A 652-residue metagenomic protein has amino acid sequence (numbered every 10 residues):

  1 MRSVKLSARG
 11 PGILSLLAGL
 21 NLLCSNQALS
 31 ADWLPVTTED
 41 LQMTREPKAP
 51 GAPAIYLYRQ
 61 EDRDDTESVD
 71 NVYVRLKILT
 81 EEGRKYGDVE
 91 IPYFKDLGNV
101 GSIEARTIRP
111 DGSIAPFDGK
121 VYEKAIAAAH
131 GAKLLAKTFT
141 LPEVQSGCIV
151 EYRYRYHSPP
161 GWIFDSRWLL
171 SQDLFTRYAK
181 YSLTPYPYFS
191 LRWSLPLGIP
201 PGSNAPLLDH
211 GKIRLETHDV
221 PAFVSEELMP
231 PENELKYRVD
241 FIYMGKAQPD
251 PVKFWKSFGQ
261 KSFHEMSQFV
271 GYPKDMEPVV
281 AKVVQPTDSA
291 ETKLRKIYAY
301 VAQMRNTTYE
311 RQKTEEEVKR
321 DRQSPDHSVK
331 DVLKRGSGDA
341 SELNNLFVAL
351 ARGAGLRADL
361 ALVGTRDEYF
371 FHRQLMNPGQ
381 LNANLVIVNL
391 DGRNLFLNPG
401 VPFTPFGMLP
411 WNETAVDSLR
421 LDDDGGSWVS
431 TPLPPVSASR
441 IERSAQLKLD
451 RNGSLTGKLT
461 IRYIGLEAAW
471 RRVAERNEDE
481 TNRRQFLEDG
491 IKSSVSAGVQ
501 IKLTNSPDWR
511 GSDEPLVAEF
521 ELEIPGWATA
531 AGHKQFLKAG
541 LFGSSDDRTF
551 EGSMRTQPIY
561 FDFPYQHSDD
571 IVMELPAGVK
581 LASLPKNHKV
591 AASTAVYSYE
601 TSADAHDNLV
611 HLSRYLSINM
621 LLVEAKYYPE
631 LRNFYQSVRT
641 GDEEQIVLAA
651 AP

Functional and structural regions predicted by a protein language model:
M1-R9: N-terminal secretory signal peptides that target proteins for export/translocation
P11-S25: Bacterial N-terminal signal peptides
L29-P652: A sensor for short, sequence-defined functional sites
